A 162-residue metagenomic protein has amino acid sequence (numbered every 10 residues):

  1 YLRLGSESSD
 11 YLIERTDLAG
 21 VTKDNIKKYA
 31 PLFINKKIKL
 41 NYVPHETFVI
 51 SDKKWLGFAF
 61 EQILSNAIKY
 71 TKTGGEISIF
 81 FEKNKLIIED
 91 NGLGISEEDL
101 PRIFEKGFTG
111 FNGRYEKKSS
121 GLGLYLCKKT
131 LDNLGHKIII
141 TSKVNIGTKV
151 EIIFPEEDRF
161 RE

Functional and structural regions predicted by a protein language model:
S6-Y11, P44, F48-D52: Conserved micro-motifs of the catalytic ATP-binding
L32-N41: Short conserved segments within the C-terminal catalytic ATPase subdomain
A67-I68: Short helix-loop "hinge" at the ATP-lid/N-box region of the Bergerat-fold HATPase_c
G74-K85: Short beta-strand/loop element within the Bergerat-fold HATPase_c
D90: Acidic ATP/Mg2+-coordinating residue in the GHKL
I95-F108: Short conserved segment of the HATPase_c
G135-H136: Conserved glycine-rich
